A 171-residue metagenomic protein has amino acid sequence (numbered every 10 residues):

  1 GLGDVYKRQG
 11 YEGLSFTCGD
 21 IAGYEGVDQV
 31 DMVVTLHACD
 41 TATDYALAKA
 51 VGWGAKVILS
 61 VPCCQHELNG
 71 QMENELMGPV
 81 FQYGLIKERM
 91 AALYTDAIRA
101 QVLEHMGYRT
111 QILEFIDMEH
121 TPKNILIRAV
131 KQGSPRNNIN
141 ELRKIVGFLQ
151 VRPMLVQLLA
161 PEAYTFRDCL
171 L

Functional and structural regions predicted by a protein language model:
L2-Y6: Short, small-residue-biased leader/transition segments that mark boundaries at the very start of proteins
K7-L171: Class I S-adenosyl-L-methionine
